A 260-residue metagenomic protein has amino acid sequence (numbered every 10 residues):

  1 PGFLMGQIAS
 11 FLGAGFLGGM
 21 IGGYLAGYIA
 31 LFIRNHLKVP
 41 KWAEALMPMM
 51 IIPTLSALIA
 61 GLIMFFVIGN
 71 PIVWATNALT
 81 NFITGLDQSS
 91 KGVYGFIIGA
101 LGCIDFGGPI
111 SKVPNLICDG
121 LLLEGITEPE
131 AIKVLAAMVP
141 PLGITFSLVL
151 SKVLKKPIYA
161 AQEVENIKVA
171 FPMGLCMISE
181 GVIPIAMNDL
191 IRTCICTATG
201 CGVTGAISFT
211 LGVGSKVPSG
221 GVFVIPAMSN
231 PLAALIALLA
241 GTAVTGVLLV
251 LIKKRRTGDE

Functional and structural regions predicted by a protein language model:
P1-K41, M49-D259: Pore-lining transmembrane helices
